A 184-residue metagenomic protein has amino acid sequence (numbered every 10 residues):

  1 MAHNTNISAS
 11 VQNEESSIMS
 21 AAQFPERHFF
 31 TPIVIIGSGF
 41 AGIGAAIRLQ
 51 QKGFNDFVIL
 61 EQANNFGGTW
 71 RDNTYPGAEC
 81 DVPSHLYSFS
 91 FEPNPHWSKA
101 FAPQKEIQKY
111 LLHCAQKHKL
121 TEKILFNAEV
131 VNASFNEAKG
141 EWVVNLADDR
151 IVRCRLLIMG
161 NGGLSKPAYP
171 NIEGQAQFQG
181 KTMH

Functional and structural regions predicted by a protein language model:
M1-V11: N-terminal acidic, proline/glycine-rich, low-complexity intrinsically disordered segments
V11-S38: Mobile, glycine- and charge-enriched loop segments and immediately flanking short secondary-structure elements within
Q12-S20, S88-F89, P93-W97, P103-I107 (+1 more regions): Glycine-rich dinucleotide-binding loop and its adjacent helix/turn
F30-T31, R153-C154, G180: Active-site acidic short loop of glycosyltransferases
T31-I59: N-terminal Rossmann-like FAD-binding beta1-loop-alpha1 element of flavoenzymes
Q50-Y75: Glycine-rich FAD pyrophosphate-binding loop
R71-H113: Glycine-rich active-site loop/strand segments that organize a redox cofactor
K99-S165: Feature captures the FAD/FMN-dependent oxidoreductase FAD-binding
